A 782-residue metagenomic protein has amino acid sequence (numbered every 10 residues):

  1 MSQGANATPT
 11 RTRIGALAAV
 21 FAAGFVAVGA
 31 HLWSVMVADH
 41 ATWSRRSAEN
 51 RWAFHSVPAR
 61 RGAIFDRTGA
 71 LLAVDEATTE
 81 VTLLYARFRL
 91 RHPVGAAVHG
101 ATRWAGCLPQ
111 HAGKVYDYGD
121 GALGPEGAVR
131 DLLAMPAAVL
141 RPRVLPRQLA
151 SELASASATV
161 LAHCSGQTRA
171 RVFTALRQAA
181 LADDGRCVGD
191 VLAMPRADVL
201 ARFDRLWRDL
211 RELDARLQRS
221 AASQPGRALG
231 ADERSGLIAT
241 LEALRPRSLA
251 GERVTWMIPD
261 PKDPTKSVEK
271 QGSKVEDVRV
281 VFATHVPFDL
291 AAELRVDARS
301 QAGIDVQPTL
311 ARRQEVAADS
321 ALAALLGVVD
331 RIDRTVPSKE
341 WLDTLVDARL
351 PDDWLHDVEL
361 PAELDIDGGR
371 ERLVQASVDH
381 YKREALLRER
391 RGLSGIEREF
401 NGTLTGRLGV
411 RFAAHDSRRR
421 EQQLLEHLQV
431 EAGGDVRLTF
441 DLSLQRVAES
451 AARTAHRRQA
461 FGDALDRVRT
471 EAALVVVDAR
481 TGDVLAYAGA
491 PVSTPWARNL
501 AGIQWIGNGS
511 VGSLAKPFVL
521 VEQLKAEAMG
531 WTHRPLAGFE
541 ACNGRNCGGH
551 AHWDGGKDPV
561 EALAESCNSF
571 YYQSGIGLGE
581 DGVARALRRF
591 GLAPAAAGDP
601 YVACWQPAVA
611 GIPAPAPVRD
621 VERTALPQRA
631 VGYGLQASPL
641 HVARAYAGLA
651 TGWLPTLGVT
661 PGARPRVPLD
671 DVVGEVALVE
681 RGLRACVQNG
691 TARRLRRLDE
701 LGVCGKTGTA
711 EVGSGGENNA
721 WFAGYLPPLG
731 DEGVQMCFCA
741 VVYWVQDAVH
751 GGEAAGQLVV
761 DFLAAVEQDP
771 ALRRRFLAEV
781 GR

Functional and structural regions predicted by a protein language model:
M1-A497, A584-R589, V741-Y743, V749-R782: Periplasmic/cell-envelope proteins involved in peptidoglycan metabolism and beta-lactam response
R143, S151-L153, S165-G166, A170 (+11 more regions): Beta-lactam-recognizing serine transpeptidase/beta-lactamase-like catalytic domain environment
